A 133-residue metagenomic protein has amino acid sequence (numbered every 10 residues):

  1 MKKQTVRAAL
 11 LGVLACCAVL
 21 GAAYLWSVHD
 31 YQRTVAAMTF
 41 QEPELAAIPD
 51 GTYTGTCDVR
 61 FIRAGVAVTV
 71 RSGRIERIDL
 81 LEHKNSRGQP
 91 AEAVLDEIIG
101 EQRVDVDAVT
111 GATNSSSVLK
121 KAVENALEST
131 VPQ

Functional and structural regions predicted by a protein language model:
M1-G65, T69-Q133: Intrinsically disordered terminal and processing segments
